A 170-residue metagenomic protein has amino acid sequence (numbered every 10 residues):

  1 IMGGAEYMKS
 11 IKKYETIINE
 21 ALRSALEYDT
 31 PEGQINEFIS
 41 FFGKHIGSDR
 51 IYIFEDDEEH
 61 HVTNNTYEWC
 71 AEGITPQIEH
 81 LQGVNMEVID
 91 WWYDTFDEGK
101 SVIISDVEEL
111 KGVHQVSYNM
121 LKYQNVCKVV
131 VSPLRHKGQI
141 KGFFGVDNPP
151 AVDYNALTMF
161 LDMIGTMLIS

Functional and structural regions predicted by a protein language model:
I1-G33, K44, S170: Signal-transmission linkers at sensory-effector interfaces
S24-T66, I74-P76: Helix-loop-beta substructure at the N-terminus of cytosolic sensory domains that couple signal/ligand detection
Y52-D97, Q139-K141: GAF sensory/regulatory domain recognition with acknowledged cross-activation on helical regulatory dimers
I103-C127: Signal-transducing coupling segments at domain and membrane junctions
C127-R135: A short, aliphatic-rich beta-strand micro-motif
V131, I140-F143: Short glycine-/small-residue motifs
R135-I140, P149-D153: Flexible loop/coil segments at beta-strand boundaries within sensory signal-transduction domains
N148-I169: Amphipathic alpha-helical "output/dimerization" segments
